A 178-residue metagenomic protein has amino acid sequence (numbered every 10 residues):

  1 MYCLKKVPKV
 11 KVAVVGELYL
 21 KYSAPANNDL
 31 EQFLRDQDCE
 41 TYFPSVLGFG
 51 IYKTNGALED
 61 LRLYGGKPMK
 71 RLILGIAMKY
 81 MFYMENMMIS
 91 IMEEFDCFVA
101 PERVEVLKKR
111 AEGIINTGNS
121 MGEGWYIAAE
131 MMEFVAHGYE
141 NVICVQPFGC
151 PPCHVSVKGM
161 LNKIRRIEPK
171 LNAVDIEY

Functional and structural regions predicted by a protein language model:
M1-Y178: An N-terminal assembly and electron-transfer interface module characteristic of large anaerobic redox and radical
